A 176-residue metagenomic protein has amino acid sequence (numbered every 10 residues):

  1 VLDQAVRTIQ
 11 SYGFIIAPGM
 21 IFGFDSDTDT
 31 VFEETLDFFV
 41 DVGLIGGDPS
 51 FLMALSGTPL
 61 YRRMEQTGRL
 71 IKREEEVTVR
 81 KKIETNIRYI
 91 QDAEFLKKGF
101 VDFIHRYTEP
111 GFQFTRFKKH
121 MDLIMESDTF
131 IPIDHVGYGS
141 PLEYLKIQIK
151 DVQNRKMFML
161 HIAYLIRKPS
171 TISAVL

Functional and structural regions predicted by a protein language model:
V1-Q153, M157: A structural motif corresponding to the C-terminal lobe/cap of the Radical SAM core domain
N154-L176: Long, low-complexity C-terminal extensions of enzymes
